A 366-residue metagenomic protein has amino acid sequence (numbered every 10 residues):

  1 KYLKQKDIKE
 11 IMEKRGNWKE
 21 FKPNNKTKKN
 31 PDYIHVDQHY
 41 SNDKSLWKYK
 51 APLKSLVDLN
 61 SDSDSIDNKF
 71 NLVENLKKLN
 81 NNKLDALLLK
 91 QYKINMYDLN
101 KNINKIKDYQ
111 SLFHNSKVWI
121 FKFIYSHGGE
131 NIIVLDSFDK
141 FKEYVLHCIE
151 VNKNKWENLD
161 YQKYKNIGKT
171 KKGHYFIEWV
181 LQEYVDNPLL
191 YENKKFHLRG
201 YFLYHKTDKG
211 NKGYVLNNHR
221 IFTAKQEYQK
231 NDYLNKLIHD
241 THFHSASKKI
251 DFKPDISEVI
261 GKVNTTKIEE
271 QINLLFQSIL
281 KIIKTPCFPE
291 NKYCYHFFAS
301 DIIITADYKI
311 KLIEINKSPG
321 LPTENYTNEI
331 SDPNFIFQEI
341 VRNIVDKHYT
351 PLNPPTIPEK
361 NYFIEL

Functional and structural regions predicted by a protein language model:
K1-I120, I124-H127, V134-S137, Y144-L146: Conserved N-proximal alpha/beta basic substrate-recognition cap immediately N-terminal to, or forming the N-lobe
N25-H35, Y92-N95, E290-F298, P354-Y362: Short amphipathic alpha-helical segments embedded in low-complexity Lys/Glu-rich regions
N115-S116, I124-H296, I304-K311, N316 (+1 more regions): Catalytic core of tubulin tyrosine ligase-like
D301: Catalytic-loop signature of eukaryotic-like protein kinases
S318-G320: A short acidic/small-residue loop/turn micro-motif
